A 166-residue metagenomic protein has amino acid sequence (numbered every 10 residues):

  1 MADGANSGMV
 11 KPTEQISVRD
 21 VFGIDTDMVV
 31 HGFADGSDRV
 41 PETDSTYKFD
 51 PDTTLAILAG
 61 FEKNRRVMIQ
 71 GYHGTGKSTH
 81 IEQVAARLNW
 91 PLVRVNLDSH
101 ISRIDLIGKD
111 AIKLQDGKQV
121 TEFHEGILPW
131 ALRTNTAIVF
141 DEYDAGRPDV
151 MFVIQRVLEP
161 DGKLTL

Functional and structural regions predicted by a protein language model:
M1-L166: AAA+ P-loop NTPase catalytic core and its hallmark functional loops
